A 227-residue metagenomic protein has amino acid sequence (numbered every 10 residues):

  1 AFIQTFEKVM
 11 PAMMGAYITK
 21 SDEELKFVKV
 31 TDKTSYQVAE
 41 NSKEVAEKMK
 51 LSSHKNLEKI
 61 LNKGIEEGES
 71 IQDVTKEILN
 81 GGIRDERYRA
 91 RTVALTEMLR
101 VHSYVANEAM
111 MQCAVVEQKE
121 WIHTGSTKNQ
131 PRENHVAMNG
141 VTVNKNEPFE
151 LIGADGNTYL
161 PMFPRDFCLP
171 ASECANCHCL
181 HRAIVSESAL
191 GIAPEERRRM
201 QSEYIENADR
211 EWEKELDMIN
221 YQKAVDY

Functional and structural regions predicted by a protein language model:
A1, T96-Y227: Activation/maturation switch segments at domain boundaries
A1-R84, I184-Y227: N-terminal leader/targeting and assembly helices and adjacent pre-domain segments
D73-T75, R89-V93, R165: Extended, regular secondary-structure scaffolds
N80-D85, T96, R100: A short structural micro-motif
